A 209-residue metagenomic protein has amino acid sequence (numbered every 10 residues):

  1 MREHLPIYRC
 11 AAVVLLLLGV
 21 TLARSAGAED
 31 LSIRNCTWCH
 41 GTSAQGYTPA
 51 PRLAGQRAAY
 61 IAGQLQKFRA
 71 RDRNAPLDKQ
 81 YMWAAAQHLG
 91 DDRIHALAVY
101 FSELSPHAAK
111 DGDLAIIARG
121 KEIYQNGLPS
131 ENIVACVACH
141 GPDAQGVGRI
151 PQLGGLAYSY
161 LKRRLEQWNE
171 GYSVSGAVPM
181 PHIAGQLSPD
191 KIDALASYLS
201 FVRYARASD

Functional and structural regions predicted by a protein language model:
R2-A12: Bacterial N-terminal signal peptides that target proteins for export
L17-I33, G46-P51, E103-P129, Y204-A207: Electrostatic cytochrome c docking/interface patches
A26-R71: The feature marks the first
I33-C36, A50, A58, K79 (+4 more regions): Disulfide-stabilized extracellular ectodomain repeats and their linkers
N35-S43, L97, I133-D143, L195: The canonical Cys-X-X-Cys-His
Y47-R52, F68-G112, V147-Q152, G171-V202 (+1 more regions): Axial heme c-ligation environment in periplasmic c-type cytochrome domains
G55-A59, Q64, P151, G155-A157 (+1 more regions): Extracellular/lumenal glycan-associated surfaces
K121-G154: Conserved small-residue-rich
